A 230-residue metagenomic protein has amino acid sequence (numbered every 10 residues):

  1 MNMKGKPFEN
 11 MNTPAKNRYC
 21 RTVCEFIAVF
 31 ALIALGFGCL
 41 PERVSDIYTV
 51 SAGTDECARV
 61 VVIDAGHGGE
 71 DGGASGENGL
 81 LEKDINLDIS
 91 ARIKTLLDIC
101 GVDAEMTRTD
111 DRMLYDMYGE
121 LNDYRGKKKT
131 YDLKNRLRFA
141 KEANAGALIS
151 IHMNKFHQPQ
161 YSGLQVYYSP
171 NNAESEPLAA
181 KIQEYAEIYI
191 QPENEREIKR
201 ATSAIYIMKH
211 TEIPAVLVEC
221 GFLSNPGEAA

Functional and structural regions predicted by a protein language model:
M1-A230: Catalytic-site microenvironment of enzymes that process N-acetyl-hexosamine-containing cell-wall polysaccharides
